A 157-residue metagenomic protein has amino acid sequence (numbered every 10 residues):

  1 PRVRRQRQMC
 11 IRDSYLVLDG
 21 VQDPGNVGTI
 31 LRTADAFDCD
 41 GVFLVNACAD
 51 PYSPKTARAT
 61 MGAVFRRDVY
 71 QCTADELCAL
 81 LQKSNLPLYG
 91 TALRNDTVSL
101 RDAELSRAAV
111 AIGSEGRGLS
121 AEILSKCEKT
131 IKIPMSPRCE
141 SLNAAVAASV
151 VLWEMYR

Functional and structural regions predicted by a protein language model:
P1-I11: Single conserved hydrophobic/aromatic residue that forms the stacking wall/gate of nucleotide- or nucleobase-binding
Q8, E76-S84, L100-E104: Short amphipathic alpha-helix with an adjacent loop that forms part of the alpha/beta core around
S14-D50: Internal active-site segments that recognize and position negatively charged phosphoryl groups and nucleotide moieties
D19, V45-N46, D68, I131-R138: Short beta->alpha connector loops at strand-helix junctions that form conserved, small/polar/Pro-enriched
A36-F37, P51-V64, A121-R157: Structured adenosyl-cofactor binding patch, chiefly the S-adenosyl-L-methionine
D40-K83, P87: Histidine/lysine/aspartate-rich catalytic loop segments that bind and position anionic ligands
Y89-C139, N143: Active-site/ligand-binding-proximal alpha/beta "capping" segment
